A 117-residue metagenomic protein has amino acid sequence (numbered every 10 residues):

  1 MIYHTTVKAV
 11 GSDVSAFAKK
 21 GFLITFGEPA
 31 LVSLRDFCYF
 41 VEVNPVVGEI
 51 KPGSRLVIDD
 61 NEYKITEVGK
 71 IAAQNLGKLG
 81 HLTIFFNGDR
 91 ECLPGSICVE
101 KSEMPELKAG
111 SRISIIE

Functional and structural regions predicted by a protein language model:
M1-C38, S111-R112, E117: N-terminal disorder-to-order initiation segments that are Gly/Lys/Arg-biased and fold into the first beta/loop/alpha
T25, D89-E117: Helix-rich interaction surfaces within compact, conserved domain-sized segments that mediate assembly or partner
L34-P45, D89-V99: Short, structured beta-strand/loop micro-motifs enriched in basic residues and often containing a Trp
V46, P52, A72, K101-E103: Short, conserved secondary-structure segments in the cores of folded domains
G48-K51, L56-V57, L107: Short, well-ordered loop/turn sites that connect or cap secondary structure elements
D59-D60, E117: Conserved "cap/hinge" positions at secondary-structure junctions
N61-E62, V68-Q74: Short, conserved beta-turn/loop elements at beta-strand boundaries and strand-helix junctions
A72-T83: Short, solvent-exposed secondary-structure boundary/capping segments
